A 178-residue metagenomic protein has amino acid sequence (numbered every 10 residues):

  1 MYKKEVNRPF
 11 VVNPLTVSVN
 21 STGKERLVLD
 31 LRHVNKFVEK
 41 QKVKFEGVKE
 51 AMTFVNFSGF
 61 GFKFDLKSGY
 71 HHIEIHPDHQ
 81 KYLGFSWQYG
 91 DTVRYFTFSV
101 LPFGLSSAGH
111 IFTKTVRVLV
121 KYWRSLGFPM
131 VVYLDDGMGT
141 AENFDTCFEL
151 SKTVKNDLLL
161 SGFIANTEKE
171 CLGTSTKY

Functional and structural regions predicted by a protein language model:
M1-T113: Catalytic-core region of right-hand nucleic acid polymerases
K4-V6, G109-L158: Active-site palm subdomain of RNA-directed nucleic acid polymerases
R8-V12, V132-D135, E168-S175: Short Gly/Ser/Thr- and Asp/Glu-enriched loop/turn motifs at secondary-structure junctions
D30, D65-K67, P102-G104, L126-N143 (+1 more regions): Catalytic palm active-site di-aspartate
A51, S86, S125, N156-D157 (+1 more regions): Juxtamembrane helix-loop transition sites at the ends of transmembrane segments in multi-pass membrane proteins
R94-S99, K155-Y178: A conserved non-catalytic segment of reverse transcriptases and RNA-directed RNA polymerases corresponding to the late
